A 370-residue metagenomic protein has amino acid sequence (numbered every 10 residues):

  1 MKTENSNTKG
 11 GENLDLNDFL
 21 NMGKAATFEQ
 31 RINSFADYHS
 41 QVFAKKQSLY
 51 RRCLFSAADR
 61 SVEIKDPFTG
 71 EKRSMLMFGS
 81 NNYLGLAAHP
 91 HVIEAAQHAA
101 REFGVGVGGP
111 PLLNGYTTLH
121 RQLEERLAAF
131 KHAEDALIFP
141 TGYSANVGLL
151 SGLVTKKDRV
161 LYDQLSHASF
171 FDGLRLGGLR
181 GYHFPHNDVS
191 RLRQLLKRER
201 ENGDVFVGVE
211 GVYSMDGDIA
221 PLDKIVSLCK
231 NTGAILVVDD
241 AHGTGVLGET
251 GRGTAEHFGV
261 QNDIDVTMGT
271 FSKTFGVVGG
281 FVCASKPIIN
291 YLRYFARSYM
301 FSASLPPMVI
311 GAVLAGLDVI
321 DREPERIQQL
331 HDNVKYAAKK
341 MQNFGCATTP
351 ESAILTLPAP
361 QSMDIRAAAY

Functional and structural regions predicted by a protein language model:
K2-F19, A36-F103, A234: N-terminal "arm"/small-domain region of PLP-dependent enzymes with the aminotransferase-like
D18-N21, Q328-K335, Q342-Y370: Conserved PLP-binding catalytic core of the aspartate aminotransferase-like
N82, Y182, H186-V238: Active-site phosphate-binding strand-loop segment of PLP-dependent enzymes
I93-T141: Conserved N-terminal alpha-helix of the aminotransferase class I/II PLP-enzyme fold
L149-A168: Conserved PLP-anchoring active-site segment centered on the Schiff-base-forming lysine
E256-Y291: Active-site PLP attachment segment
S304-E323, Q329, N333-K335, Q342-F344: Structural motif of enzymes handling amino- and sulfur-group chemistry
